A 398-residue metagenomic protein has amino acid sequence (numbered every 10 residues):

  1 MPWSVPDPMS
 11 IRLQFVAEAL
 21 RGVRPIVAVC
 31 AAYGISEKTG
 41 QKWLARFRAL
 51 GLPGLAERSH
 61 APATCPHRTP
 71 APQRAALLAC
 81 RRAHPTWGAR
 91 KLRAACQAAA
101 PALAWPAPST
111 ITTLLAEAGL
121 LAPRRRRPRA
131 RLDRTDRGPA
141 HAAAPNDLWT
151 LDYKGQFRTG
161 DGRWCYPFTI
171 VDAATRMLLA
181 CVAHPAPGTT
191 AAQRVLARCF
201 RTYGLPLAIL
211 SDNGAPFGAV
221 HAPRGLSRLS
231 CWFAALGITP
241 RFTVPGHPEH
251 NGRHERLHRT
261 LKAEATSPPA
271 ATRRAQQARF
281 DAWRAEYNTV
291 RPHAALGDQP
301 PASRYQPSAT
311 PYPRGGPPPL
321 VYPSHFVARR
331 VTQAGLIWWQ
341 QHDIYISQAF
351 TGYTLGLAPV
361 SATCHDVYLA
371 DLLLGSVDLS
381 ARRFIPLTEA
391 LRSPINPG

Functional and structural regions predicted by a protein language model:
M1-Q14, A63-A71: Short, Lys/Arg-enriched anionic-surface-contact patches
D7-R24, R74-A83: Short, amphipathic alpha-helical "recognition" segments used to contact nucleic acids or chromatin
F15, V29, G40-W43, G51 (+16 more regions): Mobile genetic element proteins and their domesticated derivatives, centered on retroelements and DNA transposons
L52-T150, Q156, R224-S230, P300-Y312: Basic, flexible linker segments flanking DNA-binding modules in nucleic acid-interacting mobile-element proteins
R68, P72, T113-V171, T175-L178 (+5 more regions): Mobile-element integrase/transposase regions, centering on the N-terminal DNA-binding/Zn-coordinating module
F200-P223, V244-G246, N251, D298-P301: Acidic/histidine-rich, metal-coordinating catalytic segments
L229-R314, G356, V360-S361: Charged alpha-helix within mobile-element recombinases
N288-G398: C-terminal, beta-rich DNA-binding module of retroviral/retroelements integrases
